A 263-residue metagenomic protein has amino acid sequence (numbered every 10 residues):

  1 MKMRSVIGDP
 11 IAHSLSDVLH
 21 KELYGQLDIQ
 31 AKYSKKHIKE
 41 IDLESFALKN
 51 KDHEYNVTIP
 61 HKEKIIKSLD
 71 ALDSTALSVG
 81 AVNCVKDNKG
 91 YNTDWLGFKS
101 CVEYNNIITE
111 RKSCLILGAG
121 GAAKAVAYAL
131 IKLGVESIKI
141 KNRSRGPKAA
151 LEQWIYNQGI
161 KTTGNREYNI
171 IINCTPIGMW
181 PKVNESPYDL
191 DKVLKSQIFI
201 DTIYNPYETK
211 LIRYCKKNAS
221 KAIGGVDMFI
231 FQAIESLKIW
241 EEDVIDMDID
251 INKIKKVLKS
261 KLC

Functional and structural regions predicted by a protein language model:
M1-N105: Phosphate/diphosphate ligand-binding glycine-rich loop within oxidoreductases
G8, N92-W95, V102, R111-V135 (+1 more regions): Glycine-rich adenosine-cofactor-binding loop
N56-K64, G121, P176-M179, N205: Short glycine-rich anion-binding loops that position phosphate/pyrophosphate groups of nucleotides and phosphorylated
I107-K112, L194-K195: Short helix-loop-beta connector
K132-S137, N218-K221: Conserved S-adenosyl-L-methionine
V135-W154: NAD(P)-binding Rossmann-fold cofactor-contacting core
Y156-I223, D227: Rossmann-like adenosine-cofactor binding region
T202-C263: Adenosine-phosphate binding glycine-rich loop
